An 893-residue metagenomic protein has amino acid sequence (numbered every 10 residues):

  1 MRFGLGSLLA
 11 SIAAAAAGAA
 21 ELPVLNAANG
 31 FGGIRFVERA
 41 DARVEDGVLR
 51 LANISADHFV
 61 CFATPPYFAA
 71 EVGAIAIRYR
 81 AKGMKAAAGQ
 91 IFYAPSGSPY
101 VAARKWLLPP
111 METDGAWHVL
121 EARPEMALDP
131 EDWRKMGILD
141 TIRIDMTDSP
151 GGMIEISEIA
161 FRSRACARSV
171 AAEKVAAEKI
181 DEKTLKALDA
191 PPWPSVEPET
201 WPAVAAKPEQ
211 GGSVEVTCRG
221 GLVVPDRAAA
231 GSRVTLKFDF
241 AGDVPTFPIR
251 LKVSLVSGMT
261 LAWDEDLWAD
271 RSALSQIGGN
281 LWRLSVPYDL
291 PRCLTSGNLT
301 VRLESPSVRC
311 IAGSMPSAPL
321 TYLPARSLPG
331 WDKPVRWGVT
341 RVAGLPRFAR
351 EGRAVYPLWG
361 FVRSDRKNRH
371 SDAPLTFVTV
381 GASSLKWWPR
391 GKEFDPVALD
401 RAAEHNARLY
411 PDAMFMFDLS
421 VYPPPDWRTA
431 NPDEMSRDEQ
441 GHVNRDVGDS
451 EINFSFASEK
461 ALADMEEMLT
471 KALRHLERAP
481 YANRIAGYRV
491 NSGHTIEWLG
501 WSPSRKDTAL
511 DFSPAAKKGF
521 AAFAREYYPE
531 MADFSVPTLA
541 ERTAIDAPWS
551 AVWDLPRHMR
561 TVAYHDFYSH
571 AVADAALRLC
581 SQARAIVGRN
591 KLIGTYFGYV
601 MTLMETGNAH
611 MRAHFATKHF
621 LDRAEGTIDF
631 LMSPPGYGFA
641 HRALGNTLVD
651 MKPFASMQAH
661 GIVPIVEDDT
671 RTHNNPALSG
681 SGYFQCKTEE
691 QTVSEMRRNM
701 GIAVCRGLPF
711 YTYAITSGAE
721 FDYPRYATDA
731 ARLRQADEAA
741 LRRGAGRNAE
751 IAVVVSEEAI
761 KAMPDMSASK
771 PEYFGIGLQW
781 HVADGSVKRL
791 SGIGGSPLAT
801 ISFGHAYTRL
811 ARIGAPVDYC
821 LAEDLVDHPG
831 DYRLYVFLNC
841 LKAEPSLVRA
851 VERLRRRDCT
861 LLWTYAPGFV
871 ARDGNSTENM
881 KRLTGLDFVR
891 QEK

Functional and structural regions predicted by a protein language model:
A40-H58, K207-E209: Short carbohydrate-recognition loop motifs
L49-W133, S149-E155, A160-R162, F247-S272: Extracellular ligand-binding interfaces
V119-A160, R283-R309: Extracellular beta-strand ligand-recognition surfaces/modules
K174, K179, N431-F630, P634-Y637 (+1 more regions): Polysaccharide-binding and catalytic clefts of secreted carbohydrate-active enzymes
A318-S371: N-terminal carbohydrate-binding accessory modules
A318-T321, R589, G594-H805, R890: Hydrophobic targeting/anchoring helices
R366-D446, A463-E466, L473-E477, L579-I586 (+1 more regions): Aromatic-lined substrate-binding rim segments of carbohydrate-active enzymes
L841-K893: A glycine-rich, often tryptophan-bearing local segment used as a flexible ligand/cofactor-contacting loop or short
